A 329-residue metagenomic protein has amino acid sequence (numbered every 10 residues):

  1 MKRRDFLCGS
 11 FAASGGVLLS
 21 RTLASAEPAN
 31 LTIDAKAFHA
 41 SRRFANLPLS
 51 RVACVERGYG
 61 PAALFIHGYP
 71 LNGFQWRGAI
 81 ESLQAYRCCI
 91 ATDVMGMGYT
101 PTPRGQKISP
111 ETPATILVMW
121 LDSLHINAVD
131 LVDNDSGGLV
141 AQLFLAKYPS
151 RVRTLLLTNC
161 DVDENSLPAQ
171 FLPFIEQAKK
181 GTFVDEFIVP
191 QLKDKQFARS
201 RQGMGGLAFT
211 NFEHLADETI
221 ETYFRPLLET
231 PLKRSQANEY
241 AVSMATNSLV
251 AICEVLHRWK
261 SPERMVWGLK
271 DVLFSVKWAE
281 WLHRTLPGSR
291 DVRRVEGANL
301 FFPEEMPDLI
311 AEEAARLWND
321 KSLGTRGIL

Functional and structural regions predicted by a protein language model:
D5-A26: N-terminal export signals
E27-R42, L49-V52, A62, Y86 (+6 more regions): Flexible "cap/lid" subdomain of the alpha/beta-hydrolase fold that forms the substrate-access gate
E56-Y99: Conserved HGGG/HGGXW glycine-rich cap/lid loop of the alpha/beta-hydrolase fold
R57, V295-G297: Conserved beta-strand termini and adjacent loop/short-helix elements that scaffold enzyme active sites in alpha/beta
A298-P307, A311: Catalytic histidine-centered segment of alpha/beta-hydrolase-like enzymes
I328-L329: A short, charged, Gly/Pro-tolerant segment at domain boundaries
